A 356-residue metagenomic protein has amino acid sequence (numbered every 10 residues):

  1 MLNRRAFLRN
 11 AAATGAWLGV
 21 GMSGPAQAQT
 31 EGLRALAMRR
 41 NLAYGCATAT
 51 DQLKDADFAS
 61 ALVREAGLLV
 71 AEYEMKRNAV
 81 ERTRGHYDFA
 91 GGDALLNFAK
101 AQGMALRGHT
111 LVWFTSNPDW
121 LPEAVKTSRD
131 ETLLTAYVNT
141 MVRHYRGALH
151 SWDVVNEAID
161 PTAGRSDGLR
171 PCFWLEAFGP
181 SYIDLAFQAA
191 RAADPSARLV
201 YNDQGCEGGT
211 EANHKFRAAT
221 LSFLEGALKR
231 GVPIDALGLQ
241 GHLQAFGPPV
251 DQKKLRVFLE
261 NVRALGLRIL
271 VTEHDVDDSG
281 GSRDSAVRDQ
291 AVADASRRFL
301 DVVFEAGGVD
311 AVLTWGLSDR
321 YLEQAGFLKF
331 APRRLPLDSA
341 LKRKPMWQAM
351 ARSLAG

Functional and structural regions predicted by a protein language model:
M1-L2: Secretory targeting signals
A6-A28: N-terminal export signals
M22-A47: C-terminal segment of N-terminal export signals and the immediately downstream linker at the start of the mature
M38, L42-D93, F98, A105 (+1 more regions): N-terminal substrate-binding region of glycoside hydrolase catalytic domains
D51-V63, L134-M141, K215-E225, S296-F299: Short, acidic/polar
V70-Y73, D93-C206, D278: Substrate-binding cleft and catalytic face of glycoside hydrolase catalytic domains, especially the flexible beta-alpha
H144, D153, A158-A163, G168-E176 (+5 more regions): Aromatic-rich peripheral "rim/lid" segments of glycoside hydrolase catalytic domains that contact and position glycan
P180-S181, L185, R198, A218-S222 (+2 more regions): Glycoside hydrolase catalytic-domain groove-lining segments
